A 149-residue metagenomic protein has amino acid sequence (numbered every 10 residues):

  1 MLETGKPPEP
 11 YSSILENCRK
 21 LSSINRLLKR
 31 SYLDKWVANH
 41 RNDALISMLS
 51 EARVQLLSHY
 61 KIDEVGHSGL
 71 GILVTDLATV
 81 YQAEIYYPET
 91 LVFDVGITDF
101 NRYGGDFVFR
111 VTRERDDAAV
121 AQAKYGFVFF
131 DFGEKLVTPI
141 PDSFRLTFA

Functional and structural regions predicted by a protein language model:
L2-D76, F130-A149: Hot-dog-fold acyl-thioester-processing enzymes
R19-S22, R113-R115, K124: Secondary-structure boundary/capping motif
L49, F109, A123: Conserved GNAT-family N-acetyltransferase fold
L56-G105, V120-A123: Hydrophobic beta-strand-centered segment that forms part of the acyl-chain substrate-binding groove
F109-T112, F127: Generic short beta-strand
R115-D117, G133: Solvent-exposed strand-loop boundary residues in beta-sheet-rich modules
A118-V120, V137: Beta-sandwich strand segments
